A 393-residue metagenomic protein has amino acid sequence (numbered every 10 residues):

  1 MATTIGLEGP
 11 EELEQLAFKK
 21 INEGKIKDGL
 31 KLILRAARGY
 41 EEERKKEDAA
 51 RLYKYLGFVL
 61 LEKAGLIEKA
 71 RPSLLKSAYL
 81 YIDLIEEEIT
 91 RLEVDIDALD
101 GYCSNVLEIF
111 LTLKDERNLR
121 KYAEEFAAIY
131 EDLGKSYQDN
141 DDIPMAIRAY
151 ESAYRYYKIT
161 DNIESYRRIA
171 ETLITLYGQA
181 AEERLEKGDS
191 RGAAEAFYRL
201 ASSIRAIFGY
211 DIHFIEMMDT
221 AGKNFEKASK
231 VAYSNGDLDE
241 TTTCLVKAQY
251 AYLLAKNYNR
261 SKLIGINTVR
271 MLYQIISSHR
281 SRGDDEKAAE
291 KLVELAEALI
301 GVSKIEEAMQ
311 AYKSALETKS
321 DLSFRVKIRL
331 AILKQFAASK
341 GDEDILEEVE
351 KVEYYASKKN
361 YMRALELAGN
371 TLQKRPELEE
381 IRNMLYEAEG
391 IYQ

Functional and structural regions predicted by a protein language model:
M1-E12, E23-G24, R117-F126, R167-L173 (+4 more regions): TPR-adjacent "capping" and linker segments in tetratricopeptide-repeat scaffold/adaptor proteins
I5-E42, G134-N140, M145, A181-E186 (+4 more regions): Alpha-helical segment of the N-proximal tetratricopeptide repeat
F18, R38, R51, F58 (+18 more regions): Residue-level recognition of tetratricopeptide repeat
E23, E43, K63-A64, L113 (+11 more regions): Structural motif corresponding to the intra-repeat A-B loop/turn of tetratricopeptide repeats
I26, K46, I67, I96 (+11 more regions): TPR-repeat structural position
I33, Y40, Y53, L74 (+17 more regions): Hydrophobic/aromatic packing residues within the alpha-helices of TPR/SEL1-like helical repeat arrays
A70, F126, L133, I275 (+2 more regions): Alpha-helical repeat scaffolds
